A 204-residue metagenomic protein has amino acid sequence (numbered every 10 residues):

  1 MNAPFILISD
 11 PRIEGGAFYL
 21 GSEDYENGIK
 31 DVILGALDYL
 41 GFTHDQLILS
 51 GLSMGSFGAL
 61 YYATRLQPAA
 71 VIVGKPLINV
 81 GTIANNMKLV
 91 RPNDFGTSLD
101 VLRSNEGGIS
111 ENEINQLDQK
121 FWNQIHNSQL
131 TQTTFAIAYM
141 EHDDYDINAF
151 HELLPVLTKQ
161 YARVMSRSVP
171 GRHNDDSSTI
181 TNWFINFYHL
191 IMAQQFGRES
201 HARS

Functional and structural regions predicted by a protein language model:
M1-D24: Active-site machinery of serine-nucleophile hydrolases
L7-I13, G74-L77, Y139-E141, V169-G171: Short loop/turn segments at strand-loop or loop-helix junctions that form parts of catalytic or ligand-binding pockets
Y19-F42: Alpha/beta-hydrolase active-site loop
G41-S53: Alpha/beta-hydrolase fold nucleophile elbow
G51-A63: Glycine-rich nucleophile elbow surrounding the catalytic serine of serine-hydrolase chemistry
Y62-A70, L154-K159: Short, surface-exposed basic-aromatic patches at helix termini and helix-loop junctions that form
R65-S104: Hydrolase active-site cap/lid region
K88-R167, H173-N174, S178-E199: The feature captures the conserved acid-bearing segment of alpha/beta-hydrolase catalytic domains
